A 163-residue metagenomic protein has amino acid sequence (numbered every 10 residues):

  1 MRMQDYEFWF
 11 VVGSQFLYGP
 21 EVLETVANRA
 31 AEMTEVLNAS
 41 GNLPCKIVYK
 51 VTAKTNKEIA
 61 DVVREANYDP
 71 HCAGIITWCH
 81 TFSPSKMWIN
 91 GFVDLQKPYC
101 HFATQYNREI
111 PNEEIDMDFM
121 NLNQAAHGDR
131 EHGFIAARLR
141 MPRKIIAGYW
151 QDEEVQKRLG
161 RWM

Functional and structural regions predicted by a protein language model:
M1-M163: Metallocofactor- and cofactor-centric catalytic cores in central/energy metabolism, strongly enriched
